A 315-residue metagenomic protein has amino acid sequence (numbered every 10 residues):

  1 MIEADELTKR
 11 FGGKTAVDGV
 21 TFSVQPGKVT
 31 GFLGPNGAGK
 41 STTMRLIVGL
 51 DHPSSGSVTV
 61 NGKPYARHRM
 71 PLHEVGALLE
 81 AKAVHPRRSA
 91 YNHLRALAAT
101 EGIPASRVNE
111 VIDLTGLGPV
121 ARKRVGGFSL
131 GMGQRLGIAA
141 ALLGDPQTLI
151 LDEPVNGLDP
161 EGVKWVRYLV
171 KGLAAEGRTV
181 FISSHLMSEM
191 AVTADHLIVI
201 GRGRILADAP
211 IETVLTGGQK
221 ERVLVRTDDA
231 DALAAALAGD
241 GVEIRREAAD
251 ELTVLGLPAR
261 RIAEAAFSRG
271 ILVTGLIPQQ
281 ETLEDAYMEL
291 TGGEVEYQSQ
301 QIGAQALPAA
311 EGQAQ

Functional and structural regions predicted by a protein language model:
I2-G201, A207: ABC transporter nucleotide-binding domains
P86, A234-A235, E264, D285: Alpha-helical elements of the RecA-like P-loop NTPase motor core of helicases
E101, G177, G218, G241 (+2 more regions): Conserved NTP-handling cores and scaffolds of large molecular machines
E101-A105, V163, T227, G256 (+1 more regions): Short alpha-helix boundary/capping motifs
E110, E212-T216, Q300-I302: Short, flexible cytosolic linker that couples an ABC transmembrane/permease module to its adjacent nucleotide-binding
V166-L257: ABC transporter nucleotide-binding domain
L257-Q315: C-terminal coupling/interaction segments
